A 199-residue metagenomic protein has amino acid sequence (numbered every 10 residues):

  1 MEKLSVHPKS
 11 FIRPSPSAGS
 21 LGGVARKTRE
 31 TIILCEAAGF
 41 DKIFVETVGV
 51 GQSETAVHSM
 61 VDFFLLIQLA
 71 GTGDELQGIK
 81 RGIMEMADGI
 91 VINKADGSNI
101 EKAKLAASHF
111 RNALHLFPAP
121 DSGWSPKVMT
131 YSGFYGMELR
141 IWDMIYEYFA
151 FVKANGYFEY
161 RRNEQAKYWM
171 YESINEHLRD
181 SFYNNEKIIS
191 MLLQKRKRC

Functional and structural regions predicted by a protein language model:
M1-L4, V57, R81, P120: Short secondary-structure boundary/capping segments
M1-S53, M60-L66, D74-E75: Nucleotide-state-sensitive switch-loop elements of NTP-binding domains
S17-G19, G49-G51, A70-D74, A95-I100 (+1 more regions): Conserved nucleotide-binding/hydrolysis micro-motifs of P-loop NTPases
R26-A37, T55, S59, R81 (+8 more regions): Solvent-exposed alpha-helical segments within well-ordered globular domains of core cellular machineries
L65-L69, V91: Conserved phosphate-donor/acceptor-positioning beta-strand/loop module used by diverse small-molecule
Q77-I79: Short beta-alpha junctions and helix-cap segments that line functional grooves
R81, M86-V91, A95-N155: Canonical P-loop GTPase G-domain recognition
T130-S132, D143-C199: Long, well-ordered amphipathic alpha-helical subdomains in the mid-to-C-terminal portions of large enzyme subunits
